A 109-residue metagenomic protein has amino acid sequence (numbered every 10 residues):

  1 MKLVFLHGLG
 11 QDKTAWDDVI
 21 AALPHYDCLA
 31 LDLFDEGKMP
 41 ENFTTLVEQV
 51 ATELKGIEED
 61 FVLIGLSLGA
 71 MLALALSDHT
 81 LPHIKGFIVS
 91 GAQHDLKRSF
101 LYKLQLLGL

Functional and structural regions predicted by a protein language model:
M1-K38: Conserved HGGG/HGGXW glycine-rich cap/lid loop of the alpha/beta-hydrolase fold
K2, D60-V62, G86: Structural motif
D17, L29-V62: Active-site loop/oxyanion-hole signature of alpha/beta-hydrolase fold enzymes
D18, A75-H79: Active-site signature of alpha/beta-hydrolase-fold catalytic machinery across serine- and Asp/Cys-nucleophile hydrolases
P24-L29, E59, H83-I84: A generic structural motif
L63-G65, S90: Short beta-strand immediately N-terminal to the catalytic nucleophile in serine-hydrolase-like folds
G65-A73: Gly/Ala-rich beta-loop-alpha elbow adjacent to hydrolase catalytic centers
D78, I84-L109: Flexible "cap/lid" loop of the alpha/beta hydrolase fold
